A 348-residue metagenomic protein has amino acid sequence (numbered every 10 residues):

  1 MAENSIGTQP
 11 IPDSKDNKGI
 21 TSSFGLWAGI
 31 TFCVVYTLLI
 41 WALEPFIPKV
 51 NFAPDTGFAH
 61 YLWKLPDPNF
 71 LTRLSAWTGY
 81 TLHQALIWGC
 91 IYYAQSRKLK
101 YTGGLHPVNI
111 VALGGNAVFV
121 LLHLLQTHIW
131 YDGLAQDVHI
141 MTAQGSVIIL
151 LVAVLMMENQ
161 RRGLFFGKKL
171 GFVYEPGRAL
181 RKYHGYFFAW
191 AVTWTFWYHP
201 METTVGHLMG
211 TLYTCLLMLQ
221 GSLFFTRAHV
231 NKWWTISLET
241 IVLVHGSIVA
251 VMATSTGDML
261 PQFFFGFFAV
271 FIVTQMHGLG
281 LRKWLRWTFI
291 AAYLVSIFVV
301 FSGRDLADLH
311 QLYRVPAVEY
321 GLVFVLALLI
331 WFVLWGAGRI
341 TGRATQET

Functional and structural regions predicted by a protein language model:
E3-L125: An N-terminal, globular interaction/scaffold subdomain
T31-L38, N116-L121, S146-M156, A189-T195 (+3 more regions): Hydrophobic core of alpha-helical transmembrane segments in multi-pass integral membrane proteins
W77-I91, Q144-R162, L212-Q220, F263-Q275 (+1 more regions): Hydrophobic cores of alpha-helical transmembrane segments in multi-pass inner/ER membrane proteins, independent
G89-L105, E158-G177, G221-T235, V273-R282 (+1 more regions): Cytoplasmic membrane-interface regions of multi-pass membrane proteins
S96-K98, L121-A135, F196-T203, I248-S255 (+1 more regions): Juxtamembrane "helix-exit" motif on the non-cytosolic side of transmembrane helices
A112-G115, W234-V244, L285-S296: Central hydrophobic cores of alpha-helical transmembrane segments in multi-pass integral membrane proteins
A135-M259: Generic multipass alpha-helical transmembrane bundles of integral membrane proteins
G266-F332: C-terminal structured domain segments
